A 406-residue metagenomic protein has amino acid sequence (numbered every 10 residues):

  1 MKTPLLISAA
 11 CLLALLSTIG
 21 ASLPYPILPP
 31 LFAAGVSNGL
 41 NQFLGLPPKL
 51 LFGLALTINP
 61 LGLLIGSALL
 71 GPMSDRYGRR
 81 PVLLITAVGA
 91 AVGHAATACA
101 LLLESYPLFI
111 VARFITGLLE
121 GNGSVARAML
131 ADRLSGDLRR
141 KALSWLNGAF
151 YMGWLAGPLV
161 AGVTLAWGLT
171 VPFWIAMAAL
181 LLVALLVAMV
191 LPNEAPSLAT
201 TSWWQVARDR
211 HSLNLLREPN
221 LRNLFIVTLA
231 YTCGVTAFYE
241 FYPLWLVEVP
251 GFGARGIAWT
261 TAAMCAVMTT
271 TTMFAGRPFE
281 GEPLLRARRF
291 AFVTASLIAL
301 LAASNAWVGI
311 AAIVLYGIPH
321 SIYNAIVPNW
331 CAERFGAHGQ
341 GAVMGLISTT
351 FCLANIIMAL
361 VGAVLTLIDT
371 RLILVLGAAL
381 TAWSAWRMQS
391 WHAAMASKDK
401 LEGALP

Functional and structural regions predicted by a protein language model:
M1-K2, P192-F225, P406: Juxtamembrane intracellular "pre-TM" segments in multi-pass secondary transporters
P26-K49, E240-G256: Short amphipathic helix-loop junctions that connect adjacent transmembrane helices in Major Facilitator Superfamily/SLC
G53-G71, A262-F274: Central cavity-lining transmembrane alpha-helices of secondary-active solute carriers, predominantly the Major
I65-G78, T271-P283, T366: Helix-to-loop junctions at the C-terminal end of transmembrane segments in multipass secondary transporters
V88-L103, V293-S304: C-terminal ends and interior cores of transmembrane alpha-helices in multi-pass membrane transporters/permeases
G93, Y106-G121, V308-I322: Hydrophobic core of transmembrane alpha-helices in multi-pass small-molecule transporters, especially MFS/SLC-type
A112-F150: Cytoplasmic helix-loop-helix junction between adjacent transmembrane helices in 12-TM secondary transporters
G339-L367: A late C-terminal transmembrane helix in Major Facilitator Superfamily
